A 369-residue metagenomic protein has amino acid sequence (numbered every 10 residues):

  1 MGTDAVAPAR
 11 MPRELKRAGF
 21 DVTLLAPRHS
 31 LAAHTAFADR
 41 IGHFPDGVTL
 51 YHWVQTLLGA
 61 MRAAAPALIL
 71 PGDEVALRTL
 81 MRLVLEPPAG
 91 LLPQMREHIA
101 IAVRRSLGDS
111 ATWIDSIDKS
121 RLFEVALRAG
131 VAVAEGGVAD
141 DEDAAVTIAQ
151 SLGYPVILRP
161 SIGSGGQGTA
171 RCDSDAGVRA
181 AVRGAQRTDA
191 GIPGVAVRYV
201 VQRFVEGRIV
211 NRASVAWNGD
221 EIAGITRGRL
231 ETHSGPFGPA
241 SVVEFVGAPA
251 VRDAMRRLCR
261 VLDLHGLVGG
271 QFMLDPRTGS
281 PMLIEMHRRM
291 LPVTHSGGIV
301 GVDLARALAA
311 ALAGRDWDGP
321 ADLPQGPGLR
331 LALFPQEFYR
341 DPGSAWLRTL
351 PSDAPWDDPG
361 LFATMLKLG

Functional and structural regions predicted by a protein language model:
M1-L107, D143: ATP-binding N-terminal substructure of ATP-dependent carboxylate-amine bond-forming enzymes
D39, G90-G168: A conserved helix-loop-beta module that forms one wall/lid of the active-site cleft in ATP-utilizing catalytic domains
A126, A149-R171, G191-G207, G224-R227: ATP-grasp fold ATP-binding core
A134-G136, P155-G184, I209-N211, E231-V243: Glycine-rich phosphate-binding loop of ATP-grasp-fold ATP-dependent ligases
A180-F237, V243-L258, M273-M282: Phosphate-binding site of ATP-dependent enzymes
R260-H295: Conserved metal-phosphate-binding beta-hairpin within the catalytic cores of diverse ATP-dependent phosphoryl-transfer
R289-A307: ATP-dependent carboxylate-activation loops
R306-G369: Peripheral (often C-terminal) accessory segments that flank ATP-dependent C-N-forming ligase machineries
